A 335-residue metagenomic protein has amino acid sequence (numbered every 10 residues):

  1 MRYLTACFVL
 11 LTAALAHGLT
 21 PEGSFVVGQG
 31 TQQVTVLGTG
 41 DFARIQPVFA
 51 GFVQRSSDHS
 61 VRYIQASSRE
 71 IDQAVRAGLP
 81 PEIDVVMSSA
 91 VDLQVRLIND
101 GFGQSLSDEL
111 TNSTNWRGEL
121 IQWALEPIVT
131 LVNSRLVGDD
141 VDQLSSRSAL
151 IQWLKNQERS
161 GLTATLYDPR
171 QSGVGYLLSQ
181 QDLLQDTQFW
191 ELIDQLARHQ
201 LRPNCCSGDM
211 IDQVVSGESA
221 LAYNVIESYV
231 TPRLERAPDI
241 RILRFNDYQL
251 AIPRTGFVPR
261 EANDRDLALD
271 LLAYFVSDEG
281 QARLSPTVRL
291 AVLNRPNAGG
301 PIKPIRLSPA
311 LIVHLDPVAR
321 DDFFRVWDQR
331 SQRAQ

Functional and structural regions predicted by a protein language model:
L11-A13, H17: N-terminal signal peptide c-region/cleavage motif recognized by signal peptidases
H17-R96: Early extracytoplasmic/lumenal segment of secretory-pathway proteins
T39, Q46, E82, S89-A90 (+2 more regions): Extracytoplasmic ligand-binding site segments that recognize negatively charged/polar headgroups
V91-R96, V215-D239: A ligand-binding cleft/hinge motif common to bilobed small-molecule-binding domains
Q104-L110, E119-Q122, P238-L250, P259-R260: Short beta-strand->loop
V129-L136, L178-Q180, I252-L267, R283-L284: A bilobed periplasmic-binding-protein/Venus flytrap-type ligand-binding module shared by bacterial periplasmic
P259-L315: Mature extracytoplasmic/periplasmic domains
V313-Q335: Conserved C-terminal helix/tail region of periplasmic/extracytoplasmic solute-binding proteins
